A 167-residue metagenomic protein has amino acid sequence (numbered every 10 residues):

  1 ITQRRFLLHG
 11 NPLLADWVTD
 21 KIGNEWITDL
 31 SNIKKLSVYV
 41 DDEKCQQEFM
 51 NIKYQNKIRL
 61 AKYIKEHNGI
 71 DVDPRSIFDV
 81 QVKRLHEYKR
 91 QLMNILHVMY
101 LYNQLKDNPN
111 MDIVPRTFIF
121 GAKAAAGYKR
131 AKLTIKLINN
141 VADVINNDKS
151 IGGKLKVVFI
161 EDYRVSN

Functional and structural regions predicted by a protein language model:
I1-N167: Catalytic cores of carbohydrate-active enzymes across secretory and cytosolic contexts
